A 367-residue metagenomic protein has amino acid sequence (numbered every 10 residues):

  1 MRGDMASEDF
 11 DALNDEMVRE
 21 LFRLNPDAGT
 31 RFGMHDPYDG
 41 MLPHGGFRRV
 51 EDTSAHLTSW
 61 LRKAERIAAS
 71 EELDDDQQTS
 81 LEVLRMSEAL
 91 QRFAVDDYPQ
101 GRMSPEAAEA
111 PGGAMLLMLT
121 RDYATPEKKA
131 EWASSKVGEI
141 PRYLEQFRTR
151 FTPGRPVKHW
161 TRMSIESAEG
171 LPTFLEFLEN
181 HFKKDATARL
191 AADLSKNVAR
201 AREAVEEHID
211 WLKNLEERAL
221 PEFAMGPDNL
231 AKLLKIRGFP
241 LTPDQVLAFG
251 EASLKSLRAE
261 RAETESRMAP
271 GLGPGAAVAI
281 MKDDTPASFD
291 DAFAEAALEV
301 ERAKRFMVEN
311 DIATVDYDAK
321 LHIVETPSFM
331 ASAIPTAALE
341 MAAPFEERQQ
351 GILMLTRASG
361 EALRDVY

Functional and structural regions predicted by a protein language model:
M1-Y367: N-terminal maturation segment of proteins
